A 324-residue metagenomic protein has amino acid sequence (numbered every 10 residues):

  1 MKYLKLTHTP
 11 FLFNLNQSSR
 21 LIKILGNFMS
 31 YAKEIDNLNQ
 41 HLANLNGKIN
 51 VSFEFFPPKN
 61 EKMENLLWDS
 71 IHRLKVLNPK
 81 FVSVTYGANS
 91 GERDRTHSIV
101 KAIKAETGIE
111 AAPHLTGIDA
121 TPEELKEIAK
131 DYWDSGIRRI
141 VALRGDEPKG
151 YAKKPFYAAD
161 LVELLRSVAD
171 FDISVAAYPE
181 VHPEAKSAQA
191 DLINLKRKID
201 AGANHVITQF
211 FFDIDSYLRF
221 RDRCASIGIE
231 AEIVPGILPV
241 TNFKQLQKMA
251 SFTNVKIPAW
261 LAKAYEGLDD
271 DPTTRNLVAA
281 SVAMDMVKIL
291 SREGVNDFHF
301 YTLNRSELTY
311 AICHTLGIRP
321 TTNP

Functional and structural regions predicted by a protein language model:
L4, L12-Q17: Short hydrophobic targeting helices and cationic amphipathic motifs that mediate membrane/organellar targeting
S30-V84: Conserved N-terminal beta1-alpha1 strand-loop-helix module at the mouth
Y31, I35-H41, K153-Y178, I227-A280 (+2 more regions): Active-site pocket-lining/capping segments in soluble small-molecule metabolic enzymes
N50-L66, A111-E123, S174-A190, L268-S281: Active-site mouth loops of central-metabolism enzymes
S52, S83, V141-A142, I207 (+1 more regions): Conserved beta-strand positions in the central sheet of alpha/beta enzyme cores
E54, V82, Y132, K198 (+3 more regions): Conserved, mostly hydrophobic/aromatic
F55-P58, T85-N89, H114-A120, G145-E147 (+4 more regions): Active-site beta-loop-alpha junctions enriched in small/polar residues
E64, G91-A102, T121-E127, E147-L165 (+3 more regions): Active-site-adjacent beta->alpha loops and helix N-cap segments on the catalytic face of soluble alpha/beta enzymes
